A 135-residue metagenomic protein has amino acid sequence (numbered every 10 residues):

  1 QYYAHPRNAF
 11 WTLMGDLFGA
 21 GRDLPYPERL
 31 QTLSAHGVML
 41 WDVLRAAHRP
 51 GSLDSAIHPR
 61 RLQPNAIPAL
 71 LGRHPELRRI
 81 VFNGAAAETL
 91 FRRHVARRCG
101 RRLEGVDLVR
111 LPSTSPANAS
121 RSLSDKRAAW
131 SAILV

Functional and structural regions predicted by a protein language model:
Q1-H58: Short, surface-exposed acidic-centric catalytic microdomains
P6, L13, S52-P68, R92-V135: C-terminal capping/extension of enzyme domains
A20-L24, A87-R93: Short amphipathic alpha-helical surface micro-motifs
R22, R78-R79, C99: Secondary-structure boundary/capping signal
Q31-L33, R73, R101: Generic structural signal for beta-strand residues in well-ordered domains
A35-L90: Internal catalytic-core helix/loop-beta-alpha segment that presents or stabilizes conserved functional determinants
